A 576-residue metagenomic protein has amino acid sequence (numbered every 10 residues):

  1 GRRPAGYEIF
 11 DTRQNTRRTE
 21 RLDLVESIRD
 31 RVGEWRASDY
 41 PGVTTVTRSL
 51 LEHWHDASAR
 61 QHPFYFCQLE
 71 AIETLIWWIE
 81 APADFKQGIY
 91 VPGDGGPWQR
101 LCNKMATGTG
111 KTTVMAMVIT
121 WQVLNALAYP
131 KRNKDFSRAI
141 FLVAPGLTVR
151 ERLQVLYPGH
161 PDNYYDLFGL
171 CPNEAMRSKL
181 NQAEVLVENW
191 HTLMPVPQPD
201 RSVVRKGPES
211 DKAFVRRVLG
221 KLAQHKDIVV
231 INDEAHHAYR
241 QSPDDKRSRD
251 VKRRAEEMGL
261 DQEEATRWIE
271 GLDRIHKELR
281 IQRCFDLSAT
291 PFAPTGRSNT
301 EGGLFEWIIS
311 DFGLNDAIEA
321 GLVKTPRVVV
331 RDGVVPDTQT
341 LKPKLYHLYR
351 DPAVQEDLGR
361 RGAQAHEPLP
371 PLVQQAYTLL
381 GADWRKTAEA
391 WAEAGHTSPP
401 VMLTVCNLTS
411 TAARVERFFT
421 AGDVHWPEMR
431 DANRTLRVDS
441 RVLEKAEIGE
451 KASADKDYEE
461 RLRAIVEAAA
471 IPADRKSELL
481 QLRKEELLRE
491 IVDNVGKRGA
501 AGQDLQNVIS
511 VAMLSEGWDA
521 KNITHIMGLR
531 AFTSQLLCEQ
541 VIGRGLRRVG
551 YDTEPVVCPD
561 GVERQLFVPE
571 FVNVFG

Functional and structural regions predicted by a protein language model:
G1-A59: N-terminal accessory nucleic-acid engagement/regulatory domains that precede and modulate ATP-driven motor cores
R36-K104: Conserved pre-motif I regulatory segment
R48, S58, G88, T109 (+7 more regions): Conserved C-terminal RecA-like helicase domain
G96-C102, R138, P399-V401, L505: Pre-Walker A (Motif I) flank of P-loop NTPase domains
C102-A106, V143, V405: Residues at the beta-strand->loop junction immediately N-terminal to the Walker
V114-L127, L147-R150, Q154-V155, H160-P161 (+6 more regions): Signature of the SF2 helicase/ATPase Hel1-core->accessory helical subdomain module
N133-D162, H191-T192, C406-A412: Conserved Walker A/P-loop ATP-binding site and its immediately adjacent core in helicase/helicase-like ATPase domains
L147-L180, V424: Conserved helix-turn-beta segment of the N-terminal RecA-like "Helicase ATP-binding" lobe in SF1/SF2 helicases
